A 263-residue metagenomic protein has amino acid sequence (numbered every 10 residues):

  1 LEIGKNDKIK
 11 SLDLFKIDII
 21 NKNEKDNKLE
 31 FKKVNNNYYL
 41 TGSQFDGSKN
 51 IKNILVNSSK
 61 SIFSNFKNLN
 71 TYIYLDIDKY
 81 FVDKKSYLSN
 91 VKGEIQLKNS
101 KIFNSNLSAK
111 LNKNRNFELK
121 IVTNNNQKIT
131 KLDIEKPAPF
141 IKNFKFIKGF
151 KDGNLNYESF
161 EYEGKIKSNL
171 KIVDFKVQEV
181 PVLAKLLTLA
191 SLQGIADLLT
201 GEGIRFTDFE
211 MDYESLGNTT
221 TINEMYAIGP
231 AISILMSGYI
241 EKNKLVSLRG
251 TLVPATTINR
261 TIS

Functional and structural regions predicted by a protein language model:
L1-T220, M225, G229-S263: Membrane-proximal interfacial segments on either side of biological membranes
